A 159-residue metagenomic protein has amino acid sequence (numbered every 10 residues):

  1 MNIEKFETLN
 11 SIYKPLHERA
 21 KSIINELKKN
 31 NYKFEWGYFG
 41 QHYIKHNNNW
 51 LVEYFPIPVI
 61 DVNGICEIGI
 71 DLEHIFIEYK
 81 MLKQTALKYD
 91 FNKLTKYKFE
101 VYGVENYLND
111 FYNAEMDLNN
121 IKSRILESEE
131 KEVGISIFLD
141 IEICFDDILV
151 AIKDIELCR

Functional and structural regions predicted by a protein language model:
M1-E35: Charge-rich interaction segments
M1-F6, D71-E78, E129-F138: Glycine-rich, often proline-containing surface loops adjacent to acidic residues and nearby aromatics that form
E26-E78: Amphipathic, interaction-prone secondary-structure segments
Q84-R159: Charged, low-complexity intrinsically disordered regions
